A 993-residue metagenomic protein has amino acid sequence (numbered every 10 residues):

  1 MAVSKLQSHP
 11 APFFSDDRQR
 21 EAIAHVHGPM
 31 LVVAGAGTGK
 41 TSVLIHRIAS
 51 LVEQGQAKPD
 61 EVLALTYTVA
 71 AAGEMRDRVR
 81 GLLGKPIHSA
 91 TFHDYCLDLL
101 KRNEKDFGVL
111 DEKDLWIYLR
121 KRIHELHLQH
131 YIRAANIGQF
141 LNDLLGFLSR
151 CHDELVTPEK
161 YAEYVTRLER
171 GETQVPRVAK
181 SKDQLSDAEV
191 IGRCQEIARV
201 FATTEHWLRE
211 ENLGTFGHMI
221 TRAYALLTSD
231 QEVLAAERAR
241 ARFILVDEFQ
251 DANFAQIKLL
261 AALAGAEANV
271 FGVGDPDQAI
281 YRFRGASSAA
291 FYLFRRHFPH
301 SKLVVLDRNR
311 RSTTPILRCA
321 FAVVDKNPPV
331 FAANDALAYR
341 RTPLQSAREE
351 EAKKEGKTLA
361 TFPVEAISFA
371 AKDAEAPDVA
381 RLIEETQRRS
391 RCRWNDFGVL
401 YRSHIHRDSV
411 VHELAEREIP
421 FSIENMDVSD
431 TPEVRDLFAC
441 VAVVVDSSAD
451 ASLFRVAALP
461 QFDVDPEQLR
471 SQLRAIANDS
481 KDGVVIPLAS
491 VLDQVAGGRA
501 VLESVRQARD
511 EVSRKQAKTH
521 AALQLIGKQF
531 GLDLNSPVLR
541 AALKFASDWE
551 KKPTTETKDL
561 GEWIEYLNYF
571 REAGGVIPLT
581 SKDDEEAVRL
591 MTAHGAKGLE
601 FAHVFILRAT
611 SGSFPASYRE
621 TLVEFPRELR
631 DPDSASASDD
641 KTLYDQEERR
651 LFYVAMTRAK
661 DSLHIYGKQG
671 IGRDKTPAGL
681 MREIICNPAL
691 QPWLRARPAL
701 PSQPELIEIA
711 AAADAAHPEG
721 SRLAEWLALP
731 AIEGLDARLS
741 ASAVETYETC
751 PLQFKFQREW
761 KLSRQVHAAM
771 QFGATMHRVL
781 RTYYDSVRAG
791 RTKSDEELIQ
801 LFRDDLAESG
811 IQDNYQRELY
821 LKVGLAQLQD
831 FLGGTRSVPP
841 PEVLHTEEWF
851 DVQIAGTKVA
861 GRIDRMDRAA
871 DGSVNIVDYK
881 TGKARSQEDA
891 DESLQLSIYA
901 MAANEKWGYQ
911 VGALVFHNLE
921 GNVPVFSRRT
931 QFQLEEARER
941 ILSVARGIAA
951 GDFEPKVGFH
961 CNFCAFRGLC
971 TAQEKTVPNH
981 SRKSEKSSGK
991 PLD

Functional and structural regions predicted by a protein language model:
M1, I405, R417, D493-A496 (+4 more regions): C-terminal, charged and often intrinsically disordered regions of DNA end-processing helicases and nucleases
M1-D77, A239, L245-V246, Q250-A457 (+3 more regions): Conserved motor-region signature of P-loop NTPase helicases/translocases
S8, V364, C392, D583-E586 (+5 more regions): Accessory/regulatory regions of helicases
V26, E104-R199, E205, R209 (+4 more regions): ATP-hydrolysis module of ASCE/P-loop NTPase motor domains, specifically the Walker B Asp-Glu catalytic pair
D60-K160, A289-L293, P377, R381 (+3 more regions): Conserved P-loop NTPase-based nucleic-acid remodeling module centered on helicase motor cores
R170, Q174, D187, V779-W849 (+2 more regions): A non-catalytic, helix-rich entry segment at domain boundaries
S186, V190, V330, R407-E416 (+3 more regions): Conserved helicase C-terminal RecA-like lobe
F850-R940: Mg2+/Mn2+-dependent nuclease catalytic core
